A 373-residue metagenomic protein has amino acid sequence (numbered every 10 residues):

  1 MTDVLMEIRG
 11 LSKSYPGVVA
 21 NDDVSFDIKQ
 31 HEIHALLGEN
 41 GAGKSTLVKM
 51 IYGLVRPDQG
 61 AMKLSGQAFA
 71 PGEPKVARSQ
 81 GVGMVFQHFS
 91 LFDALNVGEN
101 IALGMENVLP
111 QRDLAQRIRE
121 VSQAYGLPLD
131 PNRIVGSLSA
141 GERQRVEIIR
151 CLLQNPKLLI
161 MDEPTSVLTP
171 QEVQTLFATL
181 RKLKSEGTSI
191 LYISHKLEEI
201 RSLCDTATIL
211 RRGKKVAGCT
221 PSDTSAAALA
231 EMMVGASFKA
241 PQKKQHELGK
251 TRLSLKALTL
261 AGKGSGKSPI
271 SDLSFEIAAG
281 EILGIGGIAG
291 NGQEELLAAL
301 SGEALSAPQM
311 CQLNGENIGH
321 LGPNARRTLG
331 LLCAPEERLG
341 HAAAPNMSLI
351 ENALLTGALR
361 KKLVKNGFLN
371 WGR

Functional and structural regions predicted by a protein language model:
T2-R373: Glycine-rich phosphate-binding loops of nucleotide-dependent enzymes
